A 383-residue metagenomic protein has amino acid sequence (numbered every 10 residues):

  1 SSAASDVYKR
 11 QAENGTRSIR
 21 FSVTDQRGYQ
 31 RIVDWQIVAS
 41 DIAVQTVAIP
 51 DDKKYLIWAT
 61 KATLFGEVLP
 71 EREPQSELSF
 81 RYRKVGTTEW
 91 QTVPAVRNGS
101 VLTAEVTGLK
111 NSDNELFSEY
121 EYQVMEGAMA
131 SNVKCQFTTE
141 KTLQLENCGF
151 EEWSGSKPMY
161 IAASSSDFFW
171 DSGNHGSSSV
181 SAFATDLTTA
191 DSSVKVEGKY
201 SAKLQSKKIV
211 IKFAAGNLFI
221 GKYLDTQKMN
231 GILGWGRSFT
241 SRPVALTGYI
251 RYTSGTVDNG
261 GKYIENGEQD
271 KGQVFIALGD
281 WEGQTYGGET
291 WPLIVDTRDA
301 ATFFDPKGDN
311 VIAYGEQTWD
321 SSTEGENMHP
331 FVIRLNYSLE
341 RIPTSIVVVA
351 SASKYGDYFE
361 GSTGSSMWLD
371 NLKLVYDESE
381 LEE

Functional and structural regions predicted by a protein language model:
S1, V68-G86, D270, P343: Solvent-exposed loop/turn segments flanking beta-strands in beta-repeat/beta-sandwich domains
A3-Y8: Short, small-residue-biased leader/transition segments that mark boundaries at the very start of proteins
R10-T16, V106-S118: Surface-exposed, short loops/turns at beta-strand junctions within beta-sandwich domains
G15-I19, L116-Y122, T344-I346: Exposed beta-strand face motif in extracellular beta-rich ectodomains
T24-Y29, G127-M129: Short, solvent-exposed loop/turn segments at the edges of extracellular beta-sandwich modules
I42-V44, K134-S179, E383: Extracellular carbohydrate-recognition regions
S192-K212: Short carbohydrate-recognition loop motifs
E282-E382: Terminal, low-complexity interaction segments
